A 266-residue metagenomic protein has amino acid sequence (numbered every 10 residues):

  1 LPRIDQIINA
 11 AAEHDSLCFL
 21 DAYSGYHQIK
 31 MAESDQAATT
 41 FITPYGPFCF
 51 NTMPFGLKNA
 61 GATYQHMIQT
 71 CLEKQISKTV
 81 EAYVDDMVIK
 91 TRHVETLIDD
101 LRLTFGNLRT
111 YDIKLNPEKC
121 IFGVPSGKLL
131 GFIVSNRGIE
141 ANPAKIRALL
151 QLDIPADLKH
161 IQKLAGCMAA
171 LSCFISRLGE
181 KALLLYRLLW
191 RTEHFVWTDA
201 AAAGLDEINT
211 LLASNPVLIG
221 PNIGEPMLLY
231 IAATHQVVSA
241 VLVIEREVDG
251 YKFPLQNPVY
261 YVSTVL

Functional and structural regions predicted by a protein language model:
R3-S16, P216-I223: A short acidic-Thr-Gly-centered motif at the start of a beta-strand
I4, F19, A60-Y64, V80 (+3 more regions): Hydrophobic (often cysteine-bearing) scaffold residues that line and stabilize catalytic clefts of nucleotide/cofactor
I7, D21, F41, G56 (+13 more regions): Mobile genetic element proteins and their domesticated derivatives, centered on retroelements and DNA transposons
I8-P44, L115-P117, H160-L184, A233-H235: Amphipathic alpha-helical blocks
Y45-T63, V248-L266: A short, polar/acidic, helix/strand-boundary loop motif
G61-D99, F174, L178: Active-site palm subdomain of RNA-directed nucleic acid polymerases
K78, Y83, E118-E225: C-terminal reverse transcriptase regions that engage the nucleic-acid substrate
T234-G250: Acidic, metal-ligating active-site segments
